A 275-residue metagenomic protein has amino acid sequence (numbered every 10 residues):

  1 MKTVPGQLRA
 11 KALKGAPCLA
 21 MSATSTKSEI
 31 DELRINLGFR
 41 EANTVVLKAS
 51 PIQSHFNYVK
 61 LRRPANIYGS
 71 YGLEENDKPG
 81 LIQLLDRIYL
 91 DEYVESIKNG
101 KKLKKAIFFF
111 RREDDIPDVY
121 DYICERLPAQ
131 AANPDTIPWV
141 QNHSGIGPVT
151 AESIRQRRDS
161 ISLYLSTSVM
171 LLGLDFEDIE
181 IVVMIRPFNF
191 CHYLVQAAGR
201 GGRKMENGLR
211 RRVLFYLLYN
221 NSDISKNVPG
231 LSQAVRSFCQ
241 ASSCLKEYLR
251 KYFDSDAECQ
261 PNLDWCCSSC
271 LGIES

Functional and structural regions predicted by a protein language model:
M1-G6, R40: Substrate-gripping "pore-loop 1 plus following alpha2 helix"
T3-V4, S50-I52, A197: Conserved structural elements of the adenylate-forming
L8-R9, L33, I123, L249: Broad structural signal for hydrophobic residues in well-ordered alpha-helices, predominantly aliphatic
R9-P17, T24-Y89: Interdomain hinge/linker at the junction between the two RecA-like core domains of SF2 helicases
K14-A20, D159-L163: Loop/turn-to-beta-strand initiation segments
C18-K27, H55-Y58, R63, Q233-D254: Conserved coupling/interface region of RecA-like P-loop/ASCE motor cores
S70, I88-S275: C-terminal helicase lobe
